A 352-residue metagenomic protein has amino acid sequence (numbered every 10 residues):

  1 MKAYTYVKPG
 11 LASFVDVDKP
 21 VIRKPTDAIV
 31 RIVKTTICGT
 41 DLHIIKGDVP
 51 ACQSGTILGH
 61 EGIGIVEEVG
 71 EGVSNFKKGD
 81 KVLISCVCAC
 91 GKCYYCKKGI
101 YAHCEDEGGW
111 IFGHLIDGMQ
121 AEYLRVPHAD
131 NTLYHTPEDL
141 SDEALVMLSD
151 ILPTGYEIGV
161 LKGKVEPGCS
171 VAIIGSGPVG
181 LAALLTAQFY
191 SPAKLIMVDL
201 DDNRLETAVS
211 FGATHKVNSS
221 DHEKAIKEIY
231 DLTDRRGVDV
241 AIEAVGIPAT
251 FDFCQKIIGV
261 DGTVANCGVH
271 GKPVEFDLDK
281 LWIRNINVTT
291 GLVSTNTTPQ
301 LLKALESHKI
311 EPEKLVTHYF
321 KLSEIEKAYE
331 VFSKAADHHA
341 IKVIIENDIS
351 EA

Functional and structural regions predicted by a protein language model:
V7, K19-P20, Q53-G59, I111-D117 (+1 more regions): Short Gly/Pro-enriched turn/cap motifs at secondary-structure boundaries
P20-T35, D48-K97, P137-L140: Glycine-rich beta-strand-centered segment in the early N-terminal region that forms part of a ligand/cofactor-binding
R23-P25, K77, E166, G259 (+1 more regions): Residue-level recognition of short, solvent-exposed, well-ordered loop/turn junctions that link secondary-structure
K92-I174: NAD(P)H dinucleotide-binding glycine-rich loop of Rossmann-like/cofactor-binding domains, especially the beta1-alpha1
E138-D221, K227: Mid-domain Rossmann-like dinucleotide-binding core that forms the NAD(H)/NADP(H) cofactor-binding site
K162-E166, E206, F211-N287, E351-A352: Glycine-rich cofactor phosphate-binding loops and adjacent beta1-alpha1 units of small-molecule cofactor enzyme domains
D199, G268, L292: Conserved acidic E/D residue at the C-terminus of a beta-strand in Rossmann-like folds
D252-K256, T295-A352: C-terminal hydrophobic helical "lid"/dimerization subdomain of Rossmann-like NAD(P)H-dependent oxidoreductases
